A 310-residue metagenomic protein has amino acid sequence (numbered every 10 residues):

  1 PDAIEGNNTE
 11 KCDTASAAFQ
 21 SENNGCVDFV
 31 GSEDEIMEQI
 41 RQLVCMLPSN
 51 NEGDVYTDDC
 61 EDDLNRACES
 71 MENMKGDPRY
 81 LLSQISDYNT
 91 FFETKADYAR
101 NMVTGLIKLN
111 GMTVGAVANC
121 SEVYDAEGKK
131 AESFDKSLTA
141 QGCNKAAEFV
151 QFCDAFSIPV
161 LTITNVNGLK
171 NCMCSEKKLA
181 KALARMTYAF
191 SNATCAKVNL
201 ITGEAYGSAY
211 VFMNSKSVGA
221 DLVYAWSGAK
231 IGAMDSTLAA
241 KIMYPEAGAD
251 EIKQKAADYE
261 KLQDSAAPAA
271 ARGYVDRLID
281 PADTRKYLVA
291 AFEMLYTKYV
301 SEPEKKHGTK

Functional and structural regions predicted by a protein language model:
P1-K310: Ligand-binding clefts of soluble mixed alpha/beta catalytic domains
